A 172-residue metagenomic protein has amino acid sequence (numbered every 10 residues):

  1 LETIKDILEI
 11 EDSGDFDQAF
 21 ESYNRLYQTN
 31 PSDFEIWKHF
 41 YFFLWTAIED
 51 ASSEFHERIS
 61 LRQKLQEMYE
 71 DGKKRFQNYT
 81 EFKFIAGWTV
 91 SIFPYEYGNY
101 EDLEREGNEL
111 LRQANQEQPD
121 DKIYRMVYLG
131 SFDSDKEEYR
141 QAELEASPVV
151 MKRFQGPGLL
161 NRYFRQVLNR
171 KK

Functional and structural regions predicted by a protein language model:
L1, L8, L26, L44 (+8 more regions): Generic detector of leucine side chains in alpha-helical contexts
L1-K5, N30-S52, Q77-E96, P119-S134 (+1 more regions): Amphipathic alpha-helical repeat scaffolds of TPR domains
E2-S22: Alpha-helical segment of the N-proximal tetratricopeptide repeat
K5-D12, E49-I59: An acidic intrinsically disordered interaction segment
I10, H39, A142-A146: A signal for specific C-terminal beta-sheet/loop modules enriched in small/flexible residues with GP/PG/PP motifs
Q18-L26, E54-R75, Y100-A114, E137-R153: Alpha-helical repeat scaffolds
